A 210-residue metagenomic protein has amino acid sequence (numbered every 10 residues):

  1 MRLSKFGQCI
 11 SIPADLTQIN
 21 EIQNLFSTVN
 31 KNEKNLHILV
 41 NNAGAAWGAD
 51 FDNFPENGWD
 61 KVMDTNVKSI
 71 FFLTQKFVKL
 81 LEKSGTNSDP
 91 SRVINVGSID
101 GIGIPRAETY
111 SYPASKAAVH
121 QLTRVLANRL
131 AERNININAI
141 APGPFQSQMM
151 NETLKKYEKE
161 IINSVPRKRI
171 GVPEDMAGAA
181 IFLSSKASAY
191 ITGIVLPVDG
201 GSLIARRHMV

Functional and structural regions predicted by a protein language model:
N35, A131, N136, I191-G193: Short, small/polar-rich loop/turn modules that mediate ligand/substrate recognition or access, typified
D50-F51, P55-M63, I161: Substrate-binding pocket helix/loop in short-chain dehydrogenase/reductase
T74, S115, T123: Active-site helix of classical SDR
K79, N128-R129, A189: Alpha-helical segment proximal to the catalytic Tyr-Lys
S98: Residue(s) in the substrate-gating loop at a strand-loop-helix junction that position the organic substrate next
A107-E108, E132, A139-V165, D175 (+1 more regions): A glycine/serine/threonine-rich, flexible loop-to-helix segment that serves as the NAD(P) cofactor-binding "lid"
I181, T192-V210: Short C-terminal tail/terminal secondary-structure segment of NAD(P)H-dependent dehydrogenase/reductase domains
